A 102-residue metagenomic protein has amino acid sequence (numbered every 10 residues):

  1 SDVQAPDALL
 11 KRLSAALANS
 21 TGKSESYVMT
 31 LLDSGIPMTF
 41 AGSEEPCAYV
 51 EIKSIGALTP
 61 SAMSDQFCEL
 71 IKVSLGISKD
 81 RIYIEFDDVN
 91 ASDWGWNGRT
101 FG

Functional and structural regions predicted by a protein language model:
S1-G102: Interaction-mediating elements
